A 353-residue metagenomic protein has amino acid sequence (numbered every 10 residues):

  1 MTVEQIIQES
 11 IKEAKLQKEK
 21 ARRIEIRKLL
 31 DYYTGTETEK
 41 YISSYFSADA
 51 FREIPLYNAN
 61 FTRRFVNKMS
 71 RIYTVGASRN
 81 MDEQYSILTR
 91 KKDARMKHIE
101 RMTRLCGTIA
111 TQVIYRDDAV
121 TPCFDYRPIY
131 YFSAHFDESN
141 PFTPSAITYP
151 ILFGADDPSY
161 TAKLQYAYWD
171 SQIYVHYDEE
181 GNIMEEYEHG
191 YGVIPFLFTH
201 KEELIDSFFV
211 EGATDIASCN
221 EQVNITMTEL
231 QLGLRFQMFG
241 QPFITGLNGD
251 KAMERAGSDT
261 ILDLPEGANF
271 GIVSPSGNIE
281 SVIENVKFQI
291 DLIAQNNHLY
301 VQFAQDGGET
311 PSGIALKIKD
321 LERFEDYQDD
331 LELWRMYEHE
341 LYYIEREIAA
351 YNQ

Functional and structural regions predicted by a protein language model:
M1-C123: Extended, helix-rich architectural segments
S10-K15, K28, A119-F124, I129 (+3 more regions): Charge-rich, acidic-biased intrinsically disordered regions
R22, K28, E37-S47, I279-V282 (+4 more regions): Hydrophobic alpha-helical segments and helix-packing faces
Y33, Y45, D49, F65 (+6 more regions): Generic structural signal for hydrophobic core residues of well-folded globular domains
I87-K91, R95, D215, C219 (+3 more regions): Short amphipathic alpha-helical segments
R104-L105, A110-I205: Extended, regular secondary-structure scaffolds
M184-K317: Extended, charged amphipathic alpha-helical segments
L292, N296-Q353: C-terminal structural cap/anchor segments
